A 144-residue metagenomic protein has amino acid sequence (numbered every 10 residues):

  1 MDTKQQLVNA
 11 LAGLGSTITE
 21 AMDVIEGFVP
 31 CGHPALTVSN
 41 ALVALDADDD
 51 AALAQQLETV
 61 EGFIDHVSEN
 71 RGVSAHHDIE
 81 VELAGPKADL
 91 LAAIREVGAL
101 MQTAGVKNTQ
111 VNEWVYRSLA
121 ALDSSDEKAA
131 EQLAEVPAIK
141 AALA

Functional and structural regions predicted by a protein language model:
Q6-D65, A84-A121, D126, A144: Amphipathic alpha-helical oligomerization segments
S68-E69: Short proline/glycine-enriched turn/loop segments at secondary-structure junctions
V73: Long, contiguous binding/interaction regions
H77-L83: Short cationic amphipathic helices and targeting signals
I139: Membrane-associated scaffolding surfaces of BAR-superfamily helical dimers
